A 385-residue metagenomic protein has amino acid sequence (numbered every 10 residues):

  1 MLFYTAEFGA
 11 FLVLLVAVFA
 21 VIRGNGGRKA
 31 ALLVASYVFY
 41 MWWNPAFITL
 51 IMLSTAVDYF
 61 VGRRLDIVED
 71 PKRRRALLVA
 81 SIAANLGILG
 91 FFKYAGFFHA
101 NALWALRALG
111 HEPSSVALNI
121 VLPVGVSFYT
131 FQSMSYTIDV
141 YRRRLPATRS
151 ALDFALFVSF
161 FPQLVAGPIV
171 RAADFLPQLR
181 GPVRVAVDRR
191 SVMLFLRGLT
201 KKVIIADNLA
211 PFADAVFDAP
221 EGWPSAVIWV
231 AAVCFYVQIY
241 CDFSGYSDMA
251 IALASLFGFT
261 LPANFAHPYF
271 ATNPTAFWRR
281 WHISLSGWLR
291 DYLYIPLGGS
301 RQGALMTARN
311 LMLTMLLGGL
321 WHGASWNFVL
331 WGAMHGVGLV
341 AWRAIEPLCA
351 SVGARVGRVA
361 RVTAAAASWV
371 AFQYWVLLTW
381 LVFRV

Functional and structural regions predicted by a protein language model:
M1-V385: Membrane-embedded transmembrane alpha-helical bundles that form the catalytic cores of multi-pass lipid-modifying
